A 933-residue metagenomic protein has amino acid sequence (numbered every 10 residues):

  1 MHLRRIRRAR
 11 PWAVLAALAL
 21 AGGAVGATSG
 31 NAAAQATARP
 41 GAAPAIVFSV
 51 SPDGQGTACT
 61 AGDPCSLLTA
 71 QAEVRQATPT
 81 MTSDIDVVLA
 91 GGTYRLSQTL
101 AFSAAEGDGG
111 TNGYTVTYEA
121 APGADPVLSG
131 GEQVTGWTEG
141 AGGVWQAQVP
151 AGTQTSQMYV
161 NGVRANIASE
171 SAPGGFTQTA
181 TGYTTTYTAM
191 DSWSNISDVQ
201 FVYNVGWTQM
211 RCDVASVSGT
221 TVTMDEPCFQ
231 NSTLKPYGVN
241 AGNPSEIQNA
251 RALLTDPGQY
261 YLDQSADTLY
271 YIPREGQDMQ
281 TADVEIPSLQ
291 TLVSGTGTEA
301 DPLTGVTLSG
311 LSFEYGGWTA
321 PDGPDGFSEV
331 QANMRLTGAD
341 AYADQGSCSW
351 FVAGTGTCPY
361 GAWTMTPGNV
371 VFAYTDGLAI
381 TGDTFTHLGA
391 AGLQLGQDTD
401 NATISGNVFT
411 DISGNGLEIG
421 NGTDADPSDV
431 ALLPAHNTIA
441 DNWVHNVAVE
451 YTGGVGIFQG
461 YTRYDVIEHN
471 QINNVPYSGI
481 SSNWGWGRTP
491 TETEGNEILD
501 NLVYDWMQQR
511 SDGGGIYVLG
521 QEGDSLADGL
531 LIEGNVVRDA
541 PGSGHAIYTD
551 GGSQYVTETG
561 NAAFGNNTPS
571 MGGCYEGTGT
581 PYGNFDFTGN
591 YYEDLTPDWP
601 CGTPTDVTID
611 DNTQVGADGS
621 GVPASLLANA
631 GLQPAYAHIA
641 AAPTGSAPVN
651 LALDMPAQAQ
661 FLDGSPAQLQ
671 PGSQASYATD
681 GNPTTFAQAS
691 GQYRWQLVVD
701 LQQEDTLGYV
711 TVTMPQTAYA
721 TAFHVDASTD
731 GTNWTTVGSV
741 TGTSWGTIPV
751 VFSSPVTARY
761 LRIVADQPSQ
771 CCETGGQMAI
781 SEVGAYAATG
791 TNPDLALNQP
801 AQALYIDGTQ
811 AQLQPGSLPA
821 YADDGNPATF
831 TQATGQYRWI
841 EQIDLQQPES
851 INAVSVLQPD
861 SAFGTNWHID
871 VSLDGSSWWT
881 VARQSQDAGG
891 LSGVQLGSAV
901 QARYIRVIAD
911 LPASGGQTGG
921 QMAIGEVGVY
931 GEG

Functional and structural regions predicted by a protein language model:
M1-L18: N-terminal export and membrane-targeting signals
G22-P44: C-terminal region of N-terminal signal peptides and the immediate post-cleavage residues of exported proteins
S49-Y374, A379, A425-S428, Q633 (+1 more regions): Extracellular polysaccharide-degrading/modifying enzymes targeting complex plant/algal/animal polysaccharides
Q98-T99, Q290, G317-G323, P367 (+11 more regions): Short glycine/acidic-rich loop motifs that flank beta-strands on beta-rich extracellular proteins
E170-A172, T319, G534, P541-T644: Extracellular beta-rich repeat passengers
T304-Y315, G356-C358, D376-A390, D400-G414 (+7 more regions): Right-handed parallel beta-helix
T644-E704, P715-Y719, S739, E782-P848 (+4 more regions): Disordered, acidic Ser/Thr/Pro-rich linker "stalks" and the adjacent N-terminal cap of the next globular domain
L662, S690-W695, Q716-A787, T834-W839 (+1 more regions): Trp- and acidic/polar-enriched beta-sheet ligand-binding modules for extracellular glycan and matrix recognition
